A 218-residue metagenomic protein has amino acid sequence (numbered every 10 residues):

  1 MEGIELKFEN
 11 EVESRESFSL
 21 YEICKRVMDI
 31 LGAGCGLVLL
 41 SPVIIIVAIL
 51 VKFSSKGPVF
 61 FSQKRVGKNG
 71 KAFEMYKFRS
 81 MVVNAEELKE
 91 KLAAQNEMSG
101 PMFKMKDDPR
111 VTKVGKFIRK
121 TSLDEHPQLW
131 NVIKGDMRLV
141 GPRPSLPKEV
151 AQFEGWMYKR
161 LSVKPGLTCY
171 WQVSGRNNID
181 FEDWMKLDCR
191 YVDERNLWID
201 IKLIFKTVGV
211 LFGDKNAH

Functional and structural regions predicted by a protein language model:
E2-E5, F61-P109, T168-K186: Short, glycine-rich, amphipathic interfacial segments at transmembrane boundaries or analogous
E2-I4, E16-E86, L197, K202-H218: A hydrophobic, helix-centered structural microdomain
L6-E13, L20, G100: Short, motif-level signal for alpha-helix interfacial/capping segments enriched in acidic residues and aromatics/proline
E13-L20, K106, W156-H218: C-terminal terminal-structure detector
E22, R26, F73, E87 (+6 more regions): Generic recognition of short, well-ordered alpha-helical interface segments
I49, S62, K77, R110-K113 (+5 more regions): Residue-level recognition of specific faces of alpha-helices
M98-V163, I204-V210: A short, structured surface patch at a secondary-structure boundary
